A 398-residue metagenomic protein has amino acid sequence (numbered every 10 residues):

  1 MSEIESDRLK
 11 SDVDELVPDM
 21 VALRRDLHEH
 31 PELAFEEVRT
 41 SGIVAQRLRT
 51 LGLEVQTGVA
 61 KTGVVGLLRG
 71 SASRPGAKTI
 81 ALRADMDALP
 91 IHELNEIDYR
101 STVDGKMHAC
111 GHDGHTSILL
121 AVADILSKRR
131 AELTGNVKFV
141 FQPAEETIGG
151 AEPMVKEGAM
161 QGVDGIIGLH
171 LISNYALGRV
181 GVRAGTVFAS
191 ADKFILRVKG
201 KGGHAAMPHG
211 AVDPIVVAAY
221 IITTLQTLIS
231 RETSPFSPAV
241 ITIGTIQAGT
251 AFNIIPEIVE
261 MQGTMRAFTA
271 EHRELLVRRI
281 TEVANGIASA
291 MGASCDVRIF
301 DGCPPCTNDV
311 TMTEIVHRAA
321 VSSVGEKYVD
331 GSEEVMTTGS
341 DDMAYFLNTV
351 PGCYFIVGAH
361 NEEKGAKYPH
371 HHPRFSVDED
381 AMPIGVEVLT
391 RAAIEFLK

Functional and structural regions predicted by a protein language model:
S2-H108, S117-L120, D124-L133: Acidic/His- and Gly-rich active-site-bordering loop/insert found across diverse amide/peptide-bond hydrolases
E3-I4, A22-D26, R100-G105, R197-A205 (+3 more regions): A short small-residue
E5, L16-L23, E36-R47, K78 (+17 more regions): General structural feature for long, well-ordered alpha-helical segments within catalytic domains of soluble enzymes
L27, G66, L82, H112 (+8 more regions): Divalent metal-coordination and catalytic microenvironments
V65, L89-I91, N95-M107, D113-G114 (+3 more regions): Histidine/acidic-residue-rich, glycine-tolerant segments that coordinate divalent metal ions
R69, D85-D87, Q142, R197-K201 (+4 more regions): Solvent-exposed residues in well-ordered beta-strands and their adjoining turns, especially edge/terminal strands
A81-R83, H92, F194, Y354-A359: Non-cysteine beta-strand/loop elements that form the S-adenosyl-L-methionine
V216-K398: Metal-dependent amide/peptide-bond hydrolase catalytic core, centered on the "pita-bread" metallohydrolase fold
